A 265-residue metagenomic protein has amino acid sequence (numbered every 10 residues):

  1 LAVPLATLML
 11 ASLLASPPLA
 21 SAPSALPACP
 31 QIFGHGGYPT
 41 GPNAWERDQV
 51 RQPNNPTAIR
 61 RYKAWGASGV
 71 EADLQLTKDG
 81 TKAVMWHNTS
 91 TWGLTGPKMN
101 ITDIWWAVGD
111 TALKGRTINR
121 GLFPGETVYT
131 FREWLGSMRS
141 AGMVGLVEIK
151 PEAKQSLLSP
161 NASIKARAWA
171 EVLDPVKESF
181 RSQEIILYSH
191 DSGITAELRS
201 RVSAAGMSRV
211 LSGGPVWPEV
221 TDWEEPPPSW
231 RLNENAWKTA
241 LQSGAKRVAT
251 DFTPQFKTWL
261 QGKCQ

Functional and structural regions predicted by a protein language model:
L1-A22: Secretory targeting and sorting signals
A22-Q265: Phosphate-group recognition and catalysis centered on beta-loop-alpha active-site segments
